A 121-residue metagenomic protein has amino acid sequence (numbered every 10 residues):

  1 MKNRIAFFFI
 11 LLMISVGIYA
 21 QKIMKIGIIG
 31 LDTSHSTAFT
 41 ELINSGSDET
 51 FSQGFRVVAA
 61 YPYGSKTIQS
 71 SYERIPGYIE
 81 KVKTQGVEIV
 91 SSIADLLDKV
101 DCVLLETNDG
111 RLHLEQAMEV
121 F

Functional and structural regions predicted by a protein language model:
M1-K22: Bacterial Sec-dependent N-terminal signal peptides
A20-V120: N-terminal glycine-/serine-/threonine-rich beta1-alpha1-beta2 phosphate-ribose binding loop of Rossmann-like
